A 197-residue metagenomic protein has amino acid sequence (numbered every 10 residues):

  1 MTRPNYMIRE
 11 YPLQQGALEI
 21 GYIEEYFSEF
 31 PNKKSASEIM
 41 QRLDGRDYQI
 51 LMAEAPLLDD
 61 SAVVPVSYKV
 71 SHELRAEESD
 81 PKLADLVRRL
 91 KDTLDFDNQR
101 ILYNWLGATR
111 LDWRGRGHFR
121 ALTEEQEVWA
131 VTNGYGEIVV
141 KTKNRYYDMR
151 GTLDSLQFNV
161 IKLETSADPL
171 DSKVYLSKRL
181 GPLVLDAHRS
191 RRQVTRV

Functional and structural regions predicted by a protein language model:
M1-V66, V70, R196: Short amphipathic alpha-helix that is part of the acyltransferase structural core
D47-M52, Y68, I101, L106 (+2 more regions): Short hydrophobic/aromatic beta-strand element in the GNAT-like acyltransferase core that lines or flanks the acyl-donor
D59-L106, A167: Conserved acyl-donor/pantetheine-binding loop and adjacent beta-alpha core of acyl/acetyltransferases and related
I101-L102, A130-K143: Conserved GNAT acetyl-CoA-binding A-motif
T109, G115-V128: Conserved acetyl-CoA-binding loop-helix of GNAT-fold acetyltransferases
T109, V140-R150, A167-P169: Conserved beta-strand-loop-alpha-helix junction that forms the acyl-donor binding cleft
R120, T132, N144-L163: Conserved active-site alpha-helix within GNAT-family acetyltransferase domains
T165-V197: C-terminal "cap" of GNAT-fold acetyltransferases
